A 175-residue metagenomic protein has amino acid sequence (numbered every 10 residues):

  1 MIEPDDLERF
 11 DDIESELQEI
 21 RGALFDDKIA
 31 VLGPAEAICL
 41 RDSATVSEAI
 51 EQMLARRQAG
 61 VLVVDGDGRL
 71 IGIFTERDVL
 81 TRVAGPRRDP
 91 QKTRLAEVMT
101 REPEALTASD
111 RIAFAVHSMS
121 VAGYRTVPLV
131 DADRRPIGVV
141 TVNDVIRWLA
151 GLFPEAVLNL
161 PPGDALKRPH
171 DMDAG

Functional and structural regions predicted by a protein language model:
M1-G175: Tandem CBS (Cystathionine beta-synthase) repeat/Bateman regulatory domains
